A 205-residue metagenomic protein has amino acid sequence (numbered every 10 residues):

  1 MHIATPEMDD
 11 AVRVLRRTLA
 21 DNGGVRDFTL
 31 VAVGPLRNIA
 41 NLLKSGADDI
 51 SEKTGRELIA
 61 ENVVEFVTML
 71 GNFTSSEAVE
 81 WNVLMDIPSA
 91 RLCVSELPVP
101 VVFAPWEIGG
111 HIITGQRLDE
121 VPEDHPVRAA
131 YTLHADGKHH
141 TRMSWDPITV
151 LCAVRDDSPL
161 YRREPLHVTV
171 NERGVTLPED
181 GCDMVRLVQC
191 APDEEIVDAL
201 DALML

Functional and structural regions predicted by a protein language model:
M1-L205: N-terminal acidic, glycine/proline-rich low-complexity segments
